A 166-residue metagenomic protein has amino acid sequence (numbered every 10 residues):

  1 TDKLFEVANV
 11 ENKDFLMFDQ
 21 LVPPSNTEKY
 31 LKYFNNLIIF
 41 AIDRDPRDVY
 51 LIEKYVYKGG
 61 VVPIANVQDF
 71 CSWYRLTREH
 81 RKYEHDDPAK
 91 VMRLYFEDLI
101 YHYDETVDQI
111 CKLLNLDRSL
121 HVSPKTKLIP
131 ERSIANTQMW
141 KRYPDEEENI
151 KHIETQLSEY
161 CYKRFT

Functional and structural regions predicted by a protein language model:
L4-H121: PAPS-dependent sulfotransferase catalytic domain
K54-Y57, E84-H85, A89, E105 (+1 more regions): PAPS-dependent sulfotransferases, especially Golgi type II membrane carbohydrate sulfotransferases
